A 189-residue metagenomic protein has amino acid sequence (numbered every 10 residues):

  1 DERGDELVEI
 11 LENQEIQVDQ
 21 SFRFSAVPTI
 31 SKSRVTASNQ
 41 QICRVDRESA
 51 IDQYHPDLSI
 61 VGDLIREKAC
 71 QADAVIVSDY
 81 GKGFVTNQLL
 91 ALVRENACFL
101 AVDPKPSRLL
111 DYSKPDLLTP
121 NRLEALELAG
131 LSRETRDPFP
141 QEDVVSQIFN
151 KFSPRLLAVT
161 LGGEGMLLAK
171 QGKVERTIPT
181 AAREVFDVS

Functional and structural regions predicted by a protein language model:
D1, D79-Y80: Structural motif
D1-S31, S59: Substrate-binding N-lobe of the ribokinase-like
L11, S33, V75-S78, M166: Buried hydrophobic positions in well-ordered alpha/beta secondary-structure cores of metabolic enzymes
S21-V27, R34-A69: Conserved phosphate-binding/catalytic loop of the ribokinase/pfkB sugar-kinase fold
S31, Q40, E164-M166: Change "...and in nucleic-acid phosphodiester-cleaving endonucleases..." to "...and in nucleic-acid processing enzymes
V45, T177-I178: Hydrophobic residues at beta-strand termini and immediately following loops that shape nucleotide-binding pockets
A74, F84-R176, E184: Conserved phosphate/ATP/ADP-binding segment of small-molecule kinases
T180-S189: Short glycine/threonine-rich catalytic loop with a Thr-x-Gly-x-Asp
